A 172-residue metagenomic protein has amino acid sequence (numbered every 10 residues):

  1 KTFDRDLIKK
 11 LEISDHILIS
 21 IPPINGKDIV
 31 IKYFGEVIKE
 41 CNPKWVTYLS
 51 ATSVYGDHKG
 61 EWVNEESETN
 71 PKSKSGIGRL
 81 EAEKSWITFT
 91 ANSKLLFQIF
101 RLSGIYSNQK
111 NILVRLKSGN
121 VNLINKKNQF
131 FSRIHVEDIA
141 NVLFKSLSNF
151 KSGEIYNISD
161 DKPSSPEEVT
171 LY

Functional and structural regions predicted by a protein language model:
K1-I8: Glycine-rich, highly charged phosphate/nucleotide-binding loops
D4, N25-K27, Y55: Short glycine-rich, flexible loops that bind phosphorylated cofactors or substrates
I8-Y48, K84: NAD(P)-cofactor binding segment of oxidoreductase domains
L18, T47, Q98-F100, Y156: Hydrophobic/aromatic beta-strand patches that form the interior of the parallel beta-sheet core in alpha/beta enzyme
Y33-K74: Conserved Rossmann-fold NAD(P)-dependent oxidoreductase catalytic core, especially the SDR/UDP-sugar
K59-I99: Catalytic helix-loop patch of NAD(P)-dependent Rossmann-fold dehydrogenases
I87-F131, V136: NAD(P)-dependent short-chain dehydrogenase/reductase
V142, N149-Y172: Mid/C-terminal beta-alpha module of Rossmann-like enzyme folds, strongest in SDR-family dehydrogenases/epimerases
